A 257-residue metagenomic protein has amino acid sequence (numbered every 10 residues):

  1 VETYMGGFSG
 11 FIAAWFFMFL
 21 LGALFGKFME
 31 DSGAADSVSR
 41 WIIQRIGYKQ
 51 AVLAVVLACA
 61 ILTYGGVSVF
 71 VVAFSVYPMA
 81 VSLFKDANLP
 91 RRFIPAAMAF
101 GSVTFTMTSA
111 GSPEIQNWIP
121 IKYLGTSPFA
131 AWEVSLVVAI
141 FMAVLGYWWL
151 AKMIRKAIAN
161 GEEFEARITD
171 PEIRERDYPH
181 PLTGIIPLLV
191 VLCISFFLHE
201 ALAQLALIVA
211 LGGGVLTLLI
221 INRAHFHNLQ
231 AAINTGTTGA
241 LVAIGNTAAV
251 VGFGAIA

Functional and structural regions predicted by a protein language model:
V1, G66-S68, L198-Q204: Transmembrane helix interruption/hinge and helix-loop junction motifs
E2-A87, A224-A257: Membrane-embedded alpha-helical segments and adjacent helix-loop junctions characteristic of multi-pass solute
E2-G6, N117-F129, H199-A201, H227 (+1 more regions): Membrane-interface helix termini and inter-helical loops of multi-pass transporters
F16, K49-L57, V71-V72, A96 (+3 more regions): Hydrophobic alpha-helical transmembrane segments
A23-F25, C59-S75, D86-S135, A139 (+1 more regions): Alpha-helical transmembrane segments and, especially, the helix-loop junctions at the ends of these helices
R40-Y48, T104, I173-H180: Short, amphipathic, aromatic/basic-enriched membrane-interface segments that mark the entry/exit of transmembrane
L57-I61, L83, V103, I119 (+2 more regions): Alpha-helical transmembrane segments of multipass membrane proteins
E133-A232: Long, contiguous bundles of hydrophobic transmembrane helices that form the permeation core of multi-pass
